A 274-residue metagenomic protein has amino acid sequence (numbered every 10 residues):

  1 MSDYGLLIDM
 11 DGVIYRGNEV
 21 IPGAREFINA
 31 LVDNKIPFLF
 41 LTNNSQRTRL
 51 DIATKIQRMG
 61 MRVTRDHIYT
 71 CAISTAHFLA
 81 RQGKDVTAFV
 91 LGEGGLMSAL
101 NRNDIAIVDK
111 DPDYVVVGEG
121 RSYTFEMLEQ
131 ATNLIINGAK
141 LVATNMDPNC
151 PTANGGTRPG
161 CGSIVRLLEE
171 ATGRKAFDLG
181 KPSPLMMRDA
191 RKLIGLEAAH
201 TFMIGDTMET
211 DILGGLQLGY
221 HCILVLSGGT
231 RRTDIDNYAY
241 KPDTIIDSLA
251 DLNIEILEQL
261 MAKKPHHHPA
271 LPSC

Functional and structural regions predicted by a protein language model:
M1-M10, Y15-N34, S45-Y69, A76 (+1 more regions): Asp-based, Mg2+/Mn2+-dependent phosphohydrolase catalytic module
